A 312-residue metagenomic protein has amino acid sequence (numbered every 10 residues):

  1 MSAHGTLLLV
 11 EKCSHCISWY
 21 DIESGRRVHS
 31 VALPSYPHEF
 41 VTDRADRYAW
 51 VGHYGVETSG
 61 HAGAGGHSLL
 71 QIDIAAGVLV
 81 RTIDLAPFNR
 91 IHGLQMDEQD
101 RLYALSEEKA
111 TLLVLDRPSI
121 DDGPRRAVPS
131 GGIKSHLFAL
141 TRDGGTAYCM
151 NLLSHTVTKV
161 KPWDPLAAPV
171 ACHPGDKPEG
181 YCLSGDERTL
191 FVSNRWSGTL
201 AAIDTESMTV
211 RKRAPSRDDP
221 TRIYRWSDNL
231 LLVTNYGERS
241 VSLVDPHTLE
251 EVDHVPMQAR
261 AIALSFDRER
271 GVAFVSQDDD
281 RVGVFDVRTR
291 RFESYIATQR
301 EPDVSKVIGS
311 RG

Functional and structural regions predicted by a protein language model:
M1-G312: Predominantly soluble domains enriched in secretory-pathway, periplasmic, or organellar proteins
